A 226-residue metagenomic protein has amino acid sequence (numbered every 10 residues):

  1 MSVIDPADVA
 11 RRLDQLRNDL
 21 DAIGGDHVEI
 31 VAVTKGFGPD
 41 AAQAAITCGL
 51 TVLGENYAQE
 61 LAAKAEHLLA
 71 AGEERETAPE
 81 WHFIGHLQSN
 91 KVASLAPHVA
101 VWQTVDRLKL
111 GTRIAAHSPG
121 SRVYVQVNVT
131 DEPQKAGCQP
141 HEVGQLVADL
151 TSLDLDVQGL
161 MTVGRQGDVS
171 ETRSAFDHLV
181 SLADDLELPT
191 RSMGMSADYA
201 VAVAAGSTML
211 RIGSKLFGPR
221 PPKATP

Functional and structural regions predicted by a protein language model:
M1-P189, M195-A197, V203-A205, F217-P219: Conserved alpha/beta-domain cores
S207-T225: Gly/Pro- and small hydrophobic-enriched strand-loop and loop-to-helix capping segments that sit at the rims
